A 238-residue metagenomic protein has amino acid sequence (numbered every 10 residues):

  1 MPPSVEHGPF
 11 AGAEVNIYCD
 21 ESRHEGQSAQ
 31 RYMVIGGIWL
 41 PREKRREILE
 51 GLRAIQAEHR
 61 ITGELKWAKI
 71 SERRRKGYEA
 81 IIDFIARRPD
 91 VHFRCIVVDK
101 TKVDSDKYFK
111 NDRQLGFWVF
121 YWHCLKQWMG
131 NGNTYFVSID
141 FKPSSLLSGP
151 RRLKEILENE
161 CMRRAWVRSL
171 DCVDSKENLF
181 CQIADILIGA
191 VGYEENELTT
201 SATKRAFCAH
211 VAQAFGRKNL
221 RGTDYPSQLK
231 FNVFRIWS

Functional and structural regions predicted by a protein language model:
M1-S238: Phosphate-ester processing/binding pockets and catalytic centers
